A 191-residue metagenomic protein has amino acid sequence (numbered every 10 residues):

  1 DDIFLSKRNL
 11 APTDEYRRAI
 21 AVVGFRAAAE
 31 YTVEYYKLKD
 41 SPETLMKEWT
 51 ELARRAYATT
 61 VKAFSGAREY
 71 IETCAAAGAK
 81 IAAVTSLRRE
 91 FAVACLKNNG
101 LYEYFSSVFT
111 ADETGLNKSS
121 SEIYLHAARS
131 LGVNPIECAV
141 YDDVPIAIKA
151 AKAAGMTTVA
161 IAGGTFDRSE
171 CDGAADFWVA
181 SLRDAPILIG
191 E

Functional and structural regions predicted by a protein language model:
D1-A77: N-terminal helical cap/lid subdomain that shapes the substrate entry/recognition surface in HAD-like hydrolases
A11, K80, T157: Residue-level detector of anion-binding/catalytic polar loops
E15-V23, D40, T44, A58-S65 (+7 more regions): Residues at secondary-structure transition points
E72-A75, R88-R89, V93-E191: Asp-based, Mg2+/Mn2+-dependent phosphohydrolase catalytic module
A82-A83, A160: Hydrophobic beta-strand core positions in alpha/beta domains
